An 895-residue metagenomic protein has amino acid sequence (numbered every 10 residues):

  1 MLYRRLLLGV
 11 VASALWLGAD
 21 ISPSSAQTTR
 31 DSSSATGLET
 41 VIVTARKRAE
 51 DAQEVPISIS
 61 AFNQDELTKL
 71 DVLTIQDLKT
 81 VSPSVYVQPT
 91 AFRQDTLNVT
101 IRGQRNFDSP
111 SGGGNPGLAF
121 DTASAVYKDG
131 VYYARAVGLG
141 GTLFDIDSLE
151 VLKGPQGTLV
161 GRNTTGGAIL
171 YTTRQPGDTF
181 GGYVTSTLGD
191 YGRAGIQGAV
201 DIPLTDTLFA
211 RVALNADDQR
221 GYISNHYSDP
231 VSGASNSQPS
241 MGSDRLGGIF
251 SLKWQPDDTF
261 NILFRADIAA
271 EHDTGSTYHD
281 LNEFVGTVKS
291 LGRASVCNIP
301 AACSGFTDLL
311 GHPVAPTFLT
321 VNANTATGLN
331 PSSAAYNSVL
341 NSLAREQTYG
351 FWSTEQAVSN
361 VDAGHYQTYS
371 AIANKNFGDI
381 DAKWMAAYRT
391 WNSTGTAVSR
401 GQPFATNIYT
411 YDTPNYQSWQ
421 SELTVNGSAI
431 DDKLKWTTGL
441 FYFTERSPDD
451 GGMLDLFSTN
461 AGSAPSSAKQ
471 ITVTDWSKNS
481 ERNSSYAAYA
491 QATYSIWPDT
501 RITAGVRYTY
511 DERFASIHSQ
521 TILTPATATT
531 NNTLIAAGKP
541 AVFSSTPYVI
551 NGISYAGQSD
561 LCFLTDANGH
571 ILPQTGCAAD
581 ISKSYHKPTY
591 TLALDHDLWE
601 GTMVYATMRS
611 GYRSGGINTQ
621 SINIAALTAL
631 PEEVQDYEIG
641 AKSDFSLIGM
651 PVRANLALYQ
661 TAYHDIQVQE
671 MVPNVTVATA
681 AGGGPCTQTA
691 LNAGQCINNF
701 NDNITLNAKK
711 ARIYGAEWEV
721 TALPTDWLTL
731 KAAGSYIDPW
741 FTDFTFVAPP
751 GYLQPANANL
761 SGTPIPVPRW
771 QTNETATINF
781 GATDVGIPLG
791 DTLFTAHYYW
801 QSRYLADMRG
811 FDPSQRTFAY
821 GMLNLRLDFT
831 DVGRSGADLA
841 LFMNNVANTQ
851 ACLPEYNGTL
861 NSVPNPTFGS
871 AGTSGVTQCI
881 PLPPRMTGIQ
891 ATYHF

Functional and structural regions predicted by a protein language model:
M1-T80, Y369, P685-A690, Q695: N-terminal Sec signal peptide and the immediately downstream disordered periplasmic leader that contains the TonB box
L38-D178, I639: Acidic, small-polar-rich N-terminal luminal/periplasmic segments of exported/outer-membrane proteins
D121-A123, R135, T142-K153, T158-G248 (+6 more regions): Outer-membrane beta-barrel translocator/receptor signature
D178-T179, T187, D201-G305, T354 (+5 more regions): Periplasmic-side early beta-strands and strand-to-turn transitions of outer-membrane beta-barrels
K253-Q255, V425-N426, K435-F443, N479-T661: Structural signature of Gram-negative outer-membrane beta-barrels, strongest in the C-terminal barrel of TonB-dependent
I372, N376-F377, K383-A387, N392-A397 (+4 more regions): Membrane-embedded beta-barrel scaffold of Gram-negative outer-membrane proteins
P498-I502, N655-A662, A681-D807, Q890-T892: Gram-negative outer-membrane beta-barrel transporters
A662, Q669, W727, P788 (+2 more regions): C-terminal beta-signal and adjacent terminal beta-strands/loops of Gram-negative outer-membrane beta-barrel proteins
